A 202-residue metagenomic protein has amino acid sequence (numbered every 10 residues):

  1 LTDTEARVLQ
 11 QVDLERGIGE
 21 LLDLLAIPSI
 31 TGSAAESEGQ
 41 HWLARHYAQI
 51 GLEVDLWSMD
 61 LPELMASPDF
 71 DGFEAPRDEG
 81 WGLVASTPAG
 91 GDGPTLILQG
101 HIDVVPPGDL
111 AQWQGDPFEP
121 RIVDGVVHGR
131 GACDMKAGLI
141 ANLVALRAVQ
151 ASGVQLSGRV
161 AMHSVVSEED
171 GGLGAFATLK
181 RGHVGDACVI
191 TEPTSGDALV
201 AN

Functional and structural regions predicted by a protein language model:
T2-H128, L156: Acidic/His- and Gly-rich active-site-bordering loop/insert found across diverse amide/peptide-bond hydrolases
M135-N202: Acidic/histidine-rich catalytic neighborhood of metal-dependent amide-processing enzymes
